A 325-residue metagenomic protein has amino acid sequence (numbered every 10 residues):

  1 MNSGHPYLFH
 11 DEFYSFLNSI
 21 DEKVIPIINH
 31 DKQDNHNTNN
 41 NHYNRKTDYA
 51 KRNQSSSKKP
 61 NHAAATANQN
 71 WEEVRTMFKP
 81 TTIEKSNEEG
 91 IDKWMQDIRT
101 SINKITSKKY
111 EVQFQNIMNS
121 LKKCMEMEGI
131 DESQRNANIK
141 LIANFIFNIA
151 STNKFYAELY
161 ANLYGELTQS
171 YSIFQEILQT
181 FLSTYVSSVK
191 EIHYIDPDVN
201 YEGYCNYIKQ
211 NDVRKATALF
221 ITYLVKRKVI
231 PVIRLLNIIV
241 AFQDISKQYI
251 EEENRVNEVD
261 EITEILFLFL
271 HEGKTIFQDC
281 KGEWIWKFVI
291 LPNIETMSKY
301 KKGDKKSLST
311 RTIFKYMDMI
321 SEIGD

Functional and structural regions predicted by a protein language model:
M1-K140, Y171-P197, E261-D325: Long, low-complexity, intrinsically disordered regions
E132-I139, N153-A157, K228, V232 (+2 more regions): Alpha-helix N-cap/helix-initiation sites
F147-A150, K154-I250: Amphipathic alpha-helical interface segments within eukaryotic helical scaffold and small GTPase-regulatory domains
D212-I221, I239, V259-I276: HEAT-repeat alpha-solenoid elements in large eukaryotic scaffold proteins
Q248, E253-N257, Q278-K281: Charged, surface-exposed interaction regions in soluble eukaryotic proteins
